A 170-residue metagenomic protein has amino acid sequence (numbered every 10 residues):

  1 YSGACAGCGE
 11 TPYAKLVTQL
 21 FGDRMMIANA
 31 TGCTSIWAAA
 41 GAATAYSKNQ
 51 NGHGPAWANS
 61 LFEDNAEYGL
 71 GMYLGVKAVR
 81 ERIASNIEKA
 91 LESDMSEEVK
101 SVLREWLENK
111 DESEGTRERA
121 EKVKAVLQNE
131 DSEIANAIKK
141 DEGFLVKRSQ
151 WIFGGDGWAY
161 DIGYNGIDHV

Functional and structural regions predicted by a protein language model:
Y1-V170: Cofactor-binding active-site loop characterized by glycine-rich and histidine/acidic residues
